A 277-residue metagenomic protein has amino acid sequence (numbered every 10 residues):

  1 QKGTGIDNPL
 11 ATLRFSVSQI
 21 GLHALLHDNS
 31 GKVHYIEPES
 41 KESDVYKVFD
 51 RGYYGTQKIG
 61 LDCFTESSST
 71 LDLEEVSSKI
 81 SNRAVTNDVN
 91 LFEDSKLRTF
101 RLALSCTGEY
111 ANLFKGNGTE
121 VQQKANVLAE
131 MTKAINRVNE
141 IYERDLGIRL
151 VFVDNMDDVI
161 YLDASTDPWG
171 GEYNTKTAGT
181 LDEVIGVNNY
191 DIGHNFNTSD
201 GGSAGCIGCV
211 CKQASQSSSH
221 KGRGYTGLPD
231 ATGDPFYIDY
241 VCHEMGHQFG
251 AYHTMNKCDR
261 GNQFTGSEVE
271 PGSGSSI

Functional and structural regions predicted by a protein language model:
Q1-D44, R51, Y173: N-terminal prosegments of processed precursors
P9, S30, G108, D200 (+1 more regions): Short loop/turn segments at secondary-structure transitions that flank enzyme active sites
R14-V17, L25-L26, F92-D94, E183-V187 (+1 more regions): A general structural signal for short secondary-structure junctions and capping/turn motifs
G21-D28, D191-F196, G224-T226: Short, hydrophobic/proline-enriched secondary-structure or compact coil segments at domain edges
L22, F100, I192, Y237-I238 (+1 more regions): Residue-level detector of short, conserved catalytic/binding motifs and their immediate flanks
E42-S218: Fold-level signature of zinc-dependent metallopeptidase catalytic domains
V153-T175, Q216-I277: The catalytic-center signature of Zn2+-dependent metalloproteases
